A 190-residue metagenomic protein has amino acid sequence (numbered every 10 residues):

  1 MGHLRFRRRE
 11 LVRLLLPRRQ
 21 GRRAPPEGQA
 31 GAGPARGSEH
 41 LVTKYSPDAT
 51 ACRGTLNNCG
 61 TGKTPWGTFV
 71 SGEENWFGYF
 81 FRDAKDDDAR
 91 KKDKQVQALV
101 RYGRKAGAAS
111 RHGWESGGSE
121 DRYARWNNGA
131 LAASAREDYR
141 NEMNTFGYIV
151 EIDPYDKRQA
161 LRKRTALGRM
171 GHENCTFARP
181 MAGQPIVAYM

Functional and structural regions predicted by a protein language model:
M1-M190: Conserved small-residue
